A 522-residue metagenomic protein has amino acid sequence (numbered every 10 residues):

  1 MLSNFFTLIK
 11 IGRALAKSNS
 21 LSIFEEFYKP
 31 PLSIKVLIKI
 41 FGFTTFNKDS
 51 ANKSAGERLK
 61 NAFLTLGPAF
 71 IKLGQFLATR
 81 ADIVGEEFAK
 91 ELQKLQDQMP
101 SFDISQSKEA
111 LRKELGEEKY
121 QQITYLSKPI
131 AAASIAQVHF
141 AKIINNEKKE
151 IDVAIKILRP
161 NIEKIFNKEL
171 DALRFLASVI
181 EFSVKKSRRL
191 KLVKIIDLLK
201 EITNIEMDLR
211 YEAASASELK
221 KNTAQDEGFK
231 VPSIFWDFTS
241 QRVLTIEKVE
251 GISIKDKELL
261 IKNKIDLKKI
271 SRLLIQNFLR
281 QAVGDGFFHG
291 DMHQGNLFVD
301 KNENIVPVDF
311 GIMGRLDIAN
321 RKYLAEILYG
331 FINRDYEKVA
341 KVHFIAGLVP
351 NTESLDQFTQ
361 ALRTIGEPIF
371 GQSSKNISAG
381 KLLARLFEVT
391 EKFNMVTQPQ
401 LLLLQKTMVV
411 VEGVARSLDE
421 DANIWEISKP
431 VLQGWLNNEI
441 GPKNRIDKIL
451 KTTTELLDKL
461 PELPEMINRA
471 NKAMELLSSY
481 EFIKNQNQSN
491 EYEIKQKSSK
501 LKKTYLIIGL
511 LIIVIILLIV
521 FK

Functional and structural regions predicted by a protein language model:
M1-Q137, K164-I196: N-terminal accessory/targeting segments that precede structured cores
A16, L21, E25-Y28, K53 (+4 more regions): Helix-rich C-lobe and terminal helical cap/extension of kinase-like folds
F46-N47, A51-L59, R80, E91-Q98 (+6 more regions): Short hinge/gating elements
E86, Q93-P100, R112-K113, E163 (+9 more regions): ATP-dependent phospho-/nucleotidyl transfer catalytic cores
Q137-N145: Conserved ATP phosphate-binding architecture of protein kinases
F140, I151-L158: Glycine-rich ATP phosphate-binding loop
G290-Q294: Hydrophobic HxD+1 residue recognition
I516-K522: Juxtamembrane boundary at the C-terminal end of a transmembrane helix
